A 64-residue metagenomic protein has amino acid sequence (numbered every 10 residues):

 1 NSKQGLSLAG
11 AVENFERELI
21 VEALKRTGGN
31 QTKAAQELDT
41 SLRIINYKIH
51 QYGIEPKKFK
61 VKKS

Functional and structural regions predicted by a protein language model:
S2-S64: Bacterial C-terminal helix-turn-helix
